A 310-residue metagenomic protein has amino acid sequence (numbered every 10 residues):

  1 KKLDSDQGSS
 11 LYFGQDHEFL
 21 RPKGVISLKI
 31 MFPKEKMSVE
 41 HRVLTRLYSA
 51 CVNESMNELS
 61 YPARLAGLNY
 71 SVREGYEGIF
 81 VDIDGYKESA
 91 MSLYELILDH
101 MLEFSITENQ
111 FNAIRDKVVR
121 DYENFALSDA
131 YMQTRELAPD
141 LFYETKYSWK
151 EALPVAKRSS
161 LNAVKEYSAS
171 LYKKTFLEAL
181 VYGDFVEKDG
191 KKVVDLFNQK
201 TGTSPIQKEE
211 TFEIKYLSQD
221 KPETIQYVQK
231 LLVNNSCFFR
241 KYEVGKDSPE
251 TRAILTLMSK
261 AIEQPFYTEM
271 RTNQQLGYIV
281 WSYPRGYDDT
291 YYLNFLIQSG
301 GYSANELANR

Functional and structural regions predicted by a protein language model:
K1-P22: N- or domain-start disorder-to-order transition segments that initiate the globular core
L3-S5, S259, T268: Long, His/Glu/Asp-enriched segments that create or flank divalent metal/ion-associated functional microenvironments
L20-R158, K174-G183, N235-T256, E269-R310: M16 family metallopeptidases and their MPP-like homologs
A169-K173: Glycine-rich phosphate/diphosphate-binding loops that line cofactor/substrate pockets in enzymes
E178-N235: An aromatic/glycine/proline-enriched structural segment found at the starts of mature extracellular/organellar domains
